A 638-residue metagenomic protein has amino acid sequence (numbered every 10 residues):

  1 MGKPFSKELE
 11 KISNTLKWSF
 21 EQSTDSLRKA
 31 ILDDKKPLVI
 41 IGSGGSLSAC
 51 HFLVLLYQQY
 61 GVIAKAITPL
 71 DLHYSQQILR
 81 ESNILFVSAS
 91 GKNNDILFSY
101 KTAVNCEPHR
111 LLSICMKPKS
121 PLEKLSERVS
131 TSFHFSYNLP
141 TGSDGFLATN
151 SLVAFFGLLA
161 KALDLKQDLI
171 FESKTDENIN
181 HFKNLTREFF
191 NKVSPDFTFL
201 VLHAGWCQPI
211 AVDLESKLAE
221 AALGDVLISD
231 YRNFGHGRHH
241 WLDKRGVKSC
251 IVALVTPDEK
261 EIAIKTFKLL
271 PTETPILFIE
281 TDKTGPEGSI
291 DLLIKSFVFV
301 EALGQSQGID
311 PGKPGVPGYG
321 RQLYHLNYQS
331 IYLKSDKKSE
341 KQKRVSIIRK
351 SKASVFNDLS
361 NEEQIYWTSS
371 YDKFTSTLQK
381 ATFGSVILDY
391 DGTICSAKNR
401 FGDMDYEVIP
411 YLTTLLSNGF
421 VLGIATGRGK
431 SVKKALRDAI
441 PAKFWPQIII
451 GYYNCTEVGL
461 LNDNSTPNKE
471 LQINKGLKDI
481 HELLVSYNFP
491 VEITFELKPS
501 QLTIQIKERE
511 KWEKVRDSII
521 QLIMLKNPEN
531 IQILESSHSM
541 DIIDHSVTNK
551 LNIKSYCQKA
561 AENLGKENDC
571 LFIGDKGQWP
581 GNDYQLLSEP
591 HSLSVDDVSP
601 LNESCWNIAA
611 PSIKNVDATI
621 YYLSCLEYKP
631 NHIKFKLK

Functional and structural regions predicted by a protein language model:
G2-K11, S113, R128-S130, V247-S346: Phosphate-moiety recognition in structured ligand-binding domains
G2-K36, S130-K248, R321-K341: Active-site phosphate/pyrophosphate-binding segments
D25, I31-D176, A204, R245-D282: Glycine-rich phosphate-binding loops that contact phosphosugars or nucleotide phosphates
A30-D33, S99-A103, F189, D403-G419: Catalytic-core regions built around general acid/base machinery
R128, D403-K498: Active-site phosphate-binding/coordination module
E340-T368, A381, I553-K638: Mg2+-dependent phosphoryl-transfer enzymes with acidic/Ser/Thr/Gly-rich catalytic loops
Q379-G402, D583: Asp-based phosphoryl-transfer active-site loop
Y487-L571, K576-L586, P590: Conserved acidic, metal-coordinating active-site core of Asp-based, Mg2+-dependent phosphoryl-transfer enzymes
